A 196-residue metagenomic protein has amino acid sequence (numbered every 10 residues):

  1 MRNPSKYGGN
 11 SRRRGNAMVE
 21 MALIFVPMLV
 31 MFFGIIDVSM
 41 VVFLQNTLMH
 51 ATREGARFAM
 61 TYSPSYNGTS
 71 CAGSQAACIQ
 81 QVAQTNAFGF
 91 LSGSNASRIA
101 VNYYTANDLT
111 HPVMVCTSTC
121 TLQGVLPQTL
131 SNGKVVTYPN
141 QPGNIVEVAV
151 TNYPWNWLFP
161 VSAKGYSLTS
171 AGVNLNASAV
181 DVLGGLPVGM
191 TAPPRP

Functional and structural regions predicted by a protein language model:
M1-R14: N-terminal leader/signal peptides at the extreme start of proteins
R2-N3, R53-P196: Short, conserved structural patches
R14-V30, V38: N-terminal signal-anchor/signal peptide hydrophobic helix marking the start of the first transmembrane segment
A17, H50, E54: Conserved catalytic helix of short-chain dehydrogenase/reductases
D37-M49, P64: Membrane-proximal amphipathic alpha-helices that sit immediately adjacent to an N-terminal transmembrane/signal-anchor
